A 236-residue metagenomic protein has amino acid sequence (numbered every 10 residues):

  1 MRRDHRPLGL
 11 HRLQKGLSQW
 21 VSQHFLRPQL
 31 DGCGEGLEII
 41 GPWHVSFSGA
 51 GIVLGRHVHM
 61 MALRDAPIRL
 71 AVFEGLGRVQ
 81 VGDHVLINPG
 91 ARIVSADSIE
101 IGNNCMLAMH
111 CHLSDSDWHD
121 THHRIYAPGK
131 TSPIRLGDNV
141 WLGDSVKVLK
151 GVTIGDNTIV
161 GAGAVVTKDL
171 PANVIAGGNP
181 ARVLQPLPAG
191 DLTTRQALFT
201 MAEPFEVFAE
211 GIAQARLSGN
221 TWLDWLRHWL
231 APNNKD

Functional and structural regions predicted by a protein language model:
M1-S114, G137-D138, A172, A181-Q185 (+1 more regions): Domain-scale signature associated with acetyltransferase and cell-envelope carbohydrate enzymes
V94-S98, D144-I159, A164-T167: Beta-rich strand-turn-strand
E100, D117-H123, V152-T153: Conserved SAM-binding loop
D120-A127, L192-A197: Short glycine/proline- and charge-enriched loop/turn segments that cap or connect secondary-structure elements
Y126-L136: Glycine-rich NAD(P)-binding loop of Rossmann-like domains
P133-I134, G151-V152, N173: A short, glycine- and basic residue-enriched loop/turn that sits immediately adjacent to a domain's principal
